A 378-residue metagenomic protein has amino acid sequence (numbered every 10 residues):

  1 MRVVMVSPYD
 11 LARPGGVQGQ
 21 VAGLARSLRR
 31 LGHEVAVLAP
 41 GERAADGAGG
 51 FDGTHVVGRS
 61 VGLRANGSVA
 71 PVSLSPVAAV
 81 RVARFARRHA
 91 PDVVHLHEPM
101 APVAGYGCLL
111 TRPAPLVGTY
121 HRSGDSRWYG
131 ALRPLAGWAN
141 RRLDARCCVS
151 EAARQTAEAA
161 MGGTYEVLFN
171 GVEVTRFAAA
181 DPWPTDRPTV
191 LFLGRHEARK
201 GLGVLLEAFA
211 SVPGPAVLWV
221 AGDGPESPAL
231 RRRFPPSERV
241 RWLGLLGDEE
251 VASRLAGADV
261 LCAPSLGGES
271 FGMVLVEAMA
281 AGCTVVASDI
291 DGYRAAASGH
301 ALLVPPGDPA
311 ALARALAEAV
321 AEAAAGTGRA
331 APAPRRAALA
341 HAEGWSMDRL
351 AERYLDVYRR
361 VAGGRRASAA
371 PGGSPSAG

Functional and structural regions predicted by a protein language model:
V4, D181-A210, W219: Conserved donor-binding/catalytic core segment of Leloir-type glycosyltransferases
M5-P14, V21-V77: N-terminal strand-loop element at the rim of the active site of nucleotide-sugar-dependent glycosyltransferases
L31, A330-R359: A charged, aromatic-enriched C-terminal amphipathic alpha-helix characteristic of glycosyltransferases across folds
G41, A152, G171: Carbohydrate-associated surface elements
P228-E249: Nucleotide-activated donor-binding/catalytic signature segment of Leloir-type glycosyltransferases, i.e., the conserved
L245-L246, S253-A258, M273, Y354: Short alpha-helical donor nucleotide-sugar binding micro-motif in glycosyltransferases
T284-A287: Short hydrophobic beta-strand element within catalytic cores of glycosyltransferases and related nucleotide-activated
A301-A310, A317-G326: Conserved acidic donor-binding segment of nucleotide-sugar-dependent glycosyltransferases
